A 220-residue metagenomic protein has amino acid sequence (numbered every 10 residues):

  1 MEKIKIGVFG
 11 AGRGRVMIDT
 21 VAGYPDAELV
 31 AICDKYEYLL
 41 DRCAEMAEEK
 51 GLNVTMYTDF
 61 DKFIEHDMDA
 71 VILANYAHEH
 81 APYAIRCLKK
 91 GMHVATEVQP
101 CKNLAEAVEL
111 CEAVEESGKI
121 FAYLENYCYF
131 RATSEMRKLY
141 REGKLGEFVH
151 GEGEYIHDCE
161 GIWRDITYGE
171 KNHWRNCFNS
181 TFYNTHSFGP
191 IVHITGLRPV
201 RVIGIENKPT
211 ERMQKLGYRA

Functional and structural regions predicted by a protein language model:
M1-K50: N-terminal Rossmann-like dinucleotide-binding module
G12-G14, A77, P100-C101, E154-C159: Short glycine-enriched loops at secondary-structure junctions
A31, A70, H150: Short, Asp-centered acidic motifs that coordinate Mg2+ and/or phosphate in catalytic or ligand-binding sites
R42-G51, E109-S117: Short, conserved SAM-binding/catalytic segment of Class I S-adenosyl-L-methionine-dependent methyltransferases
L52-D59: Conserved SAM-binding strand-loop segment of SAM-dependent methyltransferases
K62-F63: Short alpha-helical segment
D69-A70, Y76-A77, A81-C128, G143: Beta-strand-loop-alpha-helix segment that lines the small-molecule cofactor/substrate pocket of alpha/beta enzymes
I120, Y127-A220: Predominantly a Rossmann-like dinucleotide-binding segment in NAD(P)-dependent oxidoreductases
